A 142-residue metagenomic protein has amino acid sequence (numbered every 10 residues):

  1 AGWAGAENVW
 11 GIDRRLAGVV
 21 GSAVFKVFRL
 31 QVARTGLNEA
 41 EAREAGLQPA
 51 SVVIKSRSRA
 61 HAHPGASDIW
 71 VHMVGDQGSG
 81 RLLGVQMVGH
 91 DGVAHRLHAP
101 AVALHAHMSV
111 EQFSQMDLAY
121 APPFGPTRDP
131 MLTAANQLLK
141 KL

Functional and structural regions predicted by a protein language model:
A1-G5, E41, T133: Residues within well-formed alpha-helices
A1-V19, A106: Internal hydrophobic alpha-helix adjacent to the cofactor/substrate pocket in enzyme cavities
A6, G21-V24, N38: Ligand/cofactor pocket segment of small-molecule handling proteins
I12-A23, L47-V52: A short alpha-helix-loop-beta-strand transition element characteristic of N-terminal alpha/beta dinucleotide-binding
F28-T35, R43-L142: Flexible, glycine-rich terminal cap/loop adjacent to redox cofactors in electron-transfer oxidoreductases
